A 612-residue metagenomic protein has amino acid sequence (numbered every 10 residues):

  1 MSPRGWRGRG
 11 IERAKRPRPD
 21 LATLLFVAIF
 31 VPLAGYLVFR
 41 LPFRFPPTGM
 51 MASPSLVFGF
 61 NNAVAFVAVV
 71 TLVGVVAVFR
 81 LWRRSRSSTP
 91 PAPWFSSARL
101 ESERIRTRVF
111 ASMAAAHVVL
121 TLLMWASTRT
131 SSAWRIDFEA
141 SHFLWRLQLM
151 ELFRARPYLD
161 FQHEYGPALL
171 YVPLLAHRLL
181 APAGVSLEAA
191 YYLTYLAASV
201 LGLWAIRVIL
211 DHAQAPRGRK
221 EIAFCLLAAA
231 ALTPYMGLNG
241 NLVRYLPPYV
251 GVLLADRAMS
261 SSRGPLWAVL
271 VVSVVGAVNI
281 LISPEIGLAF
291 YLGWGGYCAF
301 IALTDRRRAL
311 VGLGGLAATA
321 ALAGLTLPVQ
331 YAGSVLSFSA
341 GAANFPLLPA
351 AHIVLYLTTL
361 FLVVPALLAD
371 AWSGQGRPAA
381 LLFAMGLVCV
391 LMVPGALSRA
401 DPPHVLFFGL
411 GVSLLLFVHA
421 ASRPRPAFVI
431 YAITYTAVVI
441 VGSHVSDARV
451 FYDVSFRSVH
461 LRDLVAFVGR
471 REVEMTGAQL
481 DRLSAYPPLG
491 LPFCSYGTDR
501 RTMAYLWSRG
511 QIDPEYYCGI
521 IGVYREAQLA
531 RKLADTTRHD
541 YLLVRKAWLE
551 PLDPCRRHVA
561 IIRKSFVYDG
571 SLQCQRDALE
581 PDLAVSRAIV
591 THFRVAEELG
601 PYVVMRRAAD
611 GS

Functional and structural regions predicted by a protein language model:
M1-P32, F60-W125: Start-transfer (signal-anchor) and selected internal transmembrane alpha helices of multi-pass inner/ER membrane
S53-V70, H163-G166, Y191, Y195 (+3 more regions): Membrane-interface micro-motifs in multi-pass membrane enzymes
F58-A68, P247-V250, L288-A289, R399-F428: Hydrophobic/aromatic-rich transmembrane helices and adjacent perimembrane loops
A114, L270, L313-A318, R423-Y452: Signature aromatic-anchored transmembrane alpha helix within multi-pass, membrane-resident enzymes that catalyze glycan
H142-L149, R156-V185, A189, N279: Short hydrophobic/aromatic helix or loop-helix immediately within or flanking a transmembrane segment in polytopic
L193-A215, A231: Transmembrane-helix motifs of polytopic, lipid-linked glycan transferases
A268-P284, F290-G295, V388-G395: Membrane-interface alpha helices of multi-pass inner-membrane proteins
I286-L288, A323-G333, Y435-A609: Extracytoplasmic
